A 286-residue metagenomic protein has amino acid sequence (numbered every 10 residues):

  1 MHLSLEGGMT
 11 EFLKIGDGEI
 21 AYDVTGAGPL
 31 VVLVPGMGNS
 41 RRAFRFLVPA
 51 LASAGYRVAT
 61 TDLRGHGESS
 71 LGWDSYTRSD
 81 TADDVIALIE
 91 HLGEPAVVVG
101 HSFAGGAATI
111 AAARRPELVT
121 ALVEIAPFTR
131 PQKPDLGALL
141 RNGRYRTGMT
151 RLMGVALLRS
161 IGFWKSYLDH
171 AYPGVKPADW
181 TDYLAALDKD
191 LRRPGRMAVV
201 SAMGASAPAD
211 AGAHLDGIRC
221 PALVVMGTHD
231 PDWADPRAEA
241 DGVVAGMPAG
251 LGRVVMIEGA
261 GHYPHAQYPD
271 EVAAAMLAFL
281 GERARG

Functional and structural regions predicted by a protein language model:
M1-V31, S53-Y56, G93, L251-R253 (+1 more regions): Alpha/beta-hydrolase fold catalytic core
G18-E68: Conserved HGGG/HGGXW glycine-rich cap/lid loop of the alpha/beta-hydrolase fold
S53, T60-F103, A266, A273-A274: Active-site loop/oxyanion-hole signature of alpha/beta-hydrolase fold enzymes
G105-P116, L122: Short glycine-enriched nucleophile-adjacent loop and the immediately C-terminal alpha-helix near the catalytic center
A113, A121-V155: Flexible "cap/lid" loop of the alpha/beta hydrolase fold
K133-P134, A156-D216: Conserved alpha/beta-hydrolase catalytic His-Asp/Glu region
R219-A260: Conserved loop-alpha-helix segment in the C-terminal half of the alpha/beta-hydrolase fold that carries the catalytic
P248-G286: Catalytic active-site module of serine/aspartate enzymes centered on a nucleophile-bearing elbow/loop
